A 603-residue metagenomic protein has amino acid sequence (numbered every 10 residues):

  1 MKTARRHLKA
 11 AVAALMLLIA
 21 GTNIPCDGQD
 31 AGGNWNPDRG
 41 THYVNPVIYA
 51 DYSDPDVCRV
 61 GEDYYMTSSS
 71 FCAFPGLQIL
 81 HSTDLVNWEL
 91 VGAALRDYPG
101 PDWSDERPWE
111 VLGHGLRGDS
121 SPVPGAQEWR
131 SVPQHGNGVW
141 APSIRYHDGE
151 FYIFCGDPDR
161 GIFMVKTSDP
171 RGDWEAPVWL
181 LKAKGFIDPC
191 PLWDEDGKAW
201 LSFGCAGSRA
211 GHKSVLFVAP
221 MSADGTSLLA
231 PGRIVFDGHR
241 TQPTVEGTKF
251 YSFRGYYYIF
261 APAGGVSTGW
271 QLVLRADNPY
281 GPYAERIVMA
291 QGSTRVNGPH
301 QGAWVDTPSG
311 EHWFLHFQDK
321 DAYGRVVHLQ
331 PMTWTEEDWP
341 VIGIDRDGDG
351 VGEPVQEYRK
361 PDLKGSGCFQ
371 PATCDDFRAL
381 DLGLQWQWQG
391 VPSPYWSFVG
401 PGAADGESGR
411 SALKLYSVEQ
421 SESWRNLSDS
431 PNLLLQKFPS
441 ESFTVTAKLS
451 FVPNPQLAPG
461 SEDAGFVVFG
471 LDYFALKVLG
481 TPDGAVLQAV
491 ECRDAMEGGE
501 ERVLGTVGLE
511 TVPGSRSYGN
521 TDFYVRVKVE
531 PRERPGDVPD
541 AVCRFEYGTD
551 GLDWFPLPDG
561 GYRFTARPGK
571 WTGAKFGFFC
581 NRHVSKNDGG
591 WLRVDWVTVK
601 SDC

Functional and structural regions predicted by a protein language model:
K2-V12: Bacterial N-terminal signal peptides that target proteins for export
R5, G21-C26: Serine/threonine-rich, low-complexity intrinsically disordered segments
V12-G21: Bacterial N-terminal signal peptides
C26-C603: Carbohydrate-active catalytic/glycan-binding domains of CAZyme proteins, especially the secreted or lumenal ectodomains
